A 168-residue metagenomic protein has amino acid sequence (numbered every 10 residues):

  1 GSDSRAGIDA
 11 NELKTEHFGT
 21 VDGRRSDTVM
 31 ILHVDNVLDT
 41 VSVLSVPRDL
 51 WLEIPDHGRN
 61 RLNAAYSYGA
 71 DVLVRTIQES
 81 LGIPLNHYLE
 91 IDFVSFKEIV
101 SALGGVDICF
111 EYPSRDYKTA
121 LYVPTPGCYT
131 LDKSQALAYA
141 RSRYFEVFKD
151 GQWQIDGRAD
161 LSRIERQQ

Functional and structural regions predicted by a protein language model:
G1-D39: Entry/capping segment at the start of metal-dependent catalytic domains with acidic active-site entry clusters
S2, V21-R25, P55, Y66-V74 (+4 more regions): Solvent-exposed, acidic/flexible segments
S2-R5, V34-V37, V46-W51, S67 (+5 more regions): Solvent-exposed coil/turn segments that connect beta secondary-structure elements in extracytoplasmic/periplasmic
H17-T20, R59-S67, G82-H87, T125-G127 (+1 more regions): Second-shell loop/turn segments in exported
D22, S101-Q168: Flexible, polar/acidic helix-loop-strand segments at domain edges
R24-V29, L38-V46, H57-R59, V72 (+4 more regions): Extracytoplasmic
W51-H57: Short, surface-exposed linear segments at secondary-structure transitions and domain or protein termini
A65-T125: Amphipathic, coiled-coil-like alpha-helical scaffolding segments used for oligomerization/assembly
